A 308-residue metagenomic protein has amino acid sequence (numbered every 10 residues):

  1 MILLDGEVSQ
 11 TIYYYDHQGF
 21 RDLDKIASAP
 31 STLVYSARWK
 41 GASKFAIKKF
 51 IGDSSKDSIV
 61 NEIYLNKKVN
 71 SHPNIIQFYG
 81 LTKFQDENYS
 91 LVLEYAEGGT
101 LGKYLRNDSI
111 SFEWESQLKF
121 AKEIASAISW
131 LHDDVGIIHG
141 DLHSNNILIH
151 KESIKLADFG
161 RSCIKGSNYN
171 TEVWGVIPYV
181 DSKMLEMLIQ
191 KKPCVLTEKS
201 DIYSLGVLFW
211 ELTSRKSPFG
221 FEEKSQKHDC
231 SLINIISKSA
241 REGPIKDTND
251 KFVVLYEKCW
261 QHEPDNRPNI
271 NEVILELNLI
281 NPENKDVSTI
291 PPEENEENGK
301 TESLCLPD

Functional and structural regions predicted by a protein language model:
L33-G52: Glycine-rich ATP phosphate-binding loop
Q77-Y89: Short beta-strand micro-motifs within the conserved protein kinase catalytic domain, predominantly in the N-lobe
E87-T100: Conserved short submotifs of the Hanks-type protein kinase catalytic core that shape the nucleotide-binding pocket
N107-K119: Activation segment of protein kinase catalytic domains, centered on the conserved DFG
H132-I149: Catalytic-loop of the protein kinase fold
N145-P178, S182: Activation segment/activation loop of eukaryotic-type protein kinase catalytic domains
D201: Conserved catalytic-loop aspartate of Hanks-type protein kinases
W260-E272: A conserved short helix/loop substructure at the end of the activation segment of eukaryotic-like protein kinase domains
